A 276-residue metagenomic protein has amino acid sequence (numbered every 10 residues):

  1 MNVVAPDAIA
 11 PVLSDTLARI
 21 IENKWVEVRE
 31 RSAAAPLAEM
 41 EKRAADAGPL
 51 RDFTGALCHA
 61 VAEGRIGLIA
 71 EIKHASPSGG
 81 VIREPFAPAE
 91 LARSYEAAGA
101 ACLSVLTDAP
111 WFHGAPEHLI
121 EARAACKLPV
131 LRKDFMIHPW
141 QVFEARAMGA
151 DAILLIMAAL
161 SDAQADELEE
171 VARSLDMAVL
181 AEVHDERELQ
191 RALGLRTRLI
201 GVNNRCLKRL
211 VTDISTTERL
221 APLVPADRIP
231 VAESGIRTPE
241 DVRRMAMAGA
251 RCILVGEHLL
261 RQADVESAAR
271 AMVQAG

Functional and structural regions predicted by a protein language model:
N2-R83: An N-cap/entry alpha-helix motif that binds or orients negatively charged groups
N23, E71-A75, D108, F135-M136 (+5 more regions): Active-site beta-loop-alpha junctions enriched in small/polar residues
I72, S78-L180, E186-R191, T217-L220: N-terminal active-site wall of soluble small-molecule enzyme domains
I137-M148, H184-L195, A232, I236-V255 (+2 more regions): Catalytic cores of alpha/beta
E144-Q164, G201-L210, A248-A269: Glycine-rich phosphate-binding active-site loops on the catalytic face of alpha/beta enzymes
L199-V255: Catalytic-face loop-and-helix region of soluble metabolic enzyme cores
R219-L223, A246, R261-G276: C-terminal helical cap(s) of enzyme catalytic domains, especially alpha/beta-barrels
